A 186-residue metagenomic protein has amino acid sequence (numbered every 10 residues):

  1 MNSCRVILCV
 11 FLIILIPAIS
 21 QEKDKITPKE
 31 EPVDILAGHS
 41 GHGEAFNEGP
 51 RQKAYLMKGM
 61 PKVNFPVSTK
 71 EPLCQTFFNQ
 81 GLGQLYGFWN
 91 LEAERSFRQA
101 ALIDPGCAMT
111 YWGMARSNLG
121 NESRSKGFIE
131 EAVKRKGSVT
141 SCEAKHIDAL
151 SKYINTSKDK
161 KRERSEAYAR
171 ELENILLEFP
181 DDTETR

Functional and structural regions predicted by a protein language model:
M1-I7: Bacterial N-terminal signal peptides that target proteins for export
I7-L15: Bacterial N-terminal signal peptides
A18-I19: Sec/Tat signal peptide C-region and signal peptidase I cleavage site
E22-R186: N-terminal alpha-helical interaction modules that lie
